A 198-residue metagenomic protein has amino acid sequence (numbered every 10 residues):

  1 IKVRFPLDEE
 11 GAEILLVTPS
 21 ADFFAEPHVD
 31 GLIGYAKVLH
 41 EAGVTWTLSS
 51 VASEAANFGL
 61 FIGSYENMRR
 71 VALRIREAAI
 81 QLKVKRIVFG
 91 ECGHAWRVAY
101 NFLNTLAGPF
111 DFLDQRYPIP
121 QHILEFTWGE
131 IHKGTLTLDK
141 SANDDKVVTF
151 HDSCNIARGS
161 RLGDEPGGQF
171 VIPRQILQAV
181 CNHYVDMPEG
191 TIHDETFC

Functional and structural regions predicted by a protein language model:
I1-C198: Iron-sulfur cluster-binding electron-transfer modules in prokaryotic oxidoreductases
